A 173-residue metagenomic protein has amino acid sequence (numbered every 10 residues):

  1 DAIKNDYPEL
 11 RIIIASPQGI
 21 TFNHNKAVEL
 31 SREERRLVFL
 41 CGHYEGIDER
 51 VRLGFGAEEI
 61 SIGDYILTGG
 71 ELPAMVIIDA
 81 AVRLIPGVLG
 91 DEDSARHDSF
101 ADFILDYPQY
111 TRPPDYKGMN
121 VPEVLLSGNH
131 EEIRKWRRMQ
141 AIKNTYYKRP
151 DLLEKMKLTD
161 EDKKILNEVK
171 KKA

Functional and structural regions predicted by a protein language model:
D1-H43: S-adenosyl-L-methionine/SAH cofactor-binding core of RNA-modifying enzymes
A2, V76, A80, K135: Alpha-helical scaffold segments in soluble metabolic enzymes
H24-K26, R50-R52, P108: Short, well-ordered secondary-structure micro-motifs
L40, Y44, S61, I85 (+2 more regions): Short glycine/serine/threonine-biased micro-segments
I47, V51-D98: Structured adenosyl-cofactor binding patch, chiefly the S-adenosyl-L-methionine
L72, L84-E123: Internal, active-site/partner-interface "lid" segment
P114-A173: SAM-dependent methyltransferases
